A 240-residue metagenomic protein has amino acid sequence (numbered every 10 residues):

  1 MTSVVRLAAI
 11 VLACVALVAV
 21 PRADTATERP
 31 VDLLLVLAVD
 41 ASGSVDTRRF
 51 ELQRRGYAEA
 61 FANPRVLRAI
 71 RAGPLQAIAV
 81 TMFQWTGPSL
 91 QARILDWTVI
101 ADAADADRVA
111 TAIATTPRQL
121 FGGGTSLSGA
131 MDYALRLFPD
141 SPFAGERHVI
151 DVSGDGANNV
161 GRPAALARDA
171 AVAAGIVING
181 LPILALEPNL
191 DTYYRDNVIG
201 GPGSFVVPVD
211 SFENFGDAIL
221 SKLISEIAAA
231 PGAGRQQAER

Functional and structural regions predicted by a protein language model:
M1-A9: Bacterial N-terminal signal peptides that target proteins for export
A8-A16: Bacterial N-terminal signal peptides
R29-D96, A130, A134, V149-D151: Von Willebrand factor
A38-R48, V80, D96, A114-G124 (+3 more regions): Second-shell loop/turn segments in exported
R55-V66, G87, A114, R118 (+7 more regions): Sec-exported extracytoplasmic/periplasmic mature domains
I100, A104-H148, G180-L190, A218: Von Willebrand factor
G156-D196: VWA/integrin I-like adhesion module and closely mimicked acidic/polar interface patches used
I183-G234: Von Willebrand factor A/integrin I-like adhesion domains
